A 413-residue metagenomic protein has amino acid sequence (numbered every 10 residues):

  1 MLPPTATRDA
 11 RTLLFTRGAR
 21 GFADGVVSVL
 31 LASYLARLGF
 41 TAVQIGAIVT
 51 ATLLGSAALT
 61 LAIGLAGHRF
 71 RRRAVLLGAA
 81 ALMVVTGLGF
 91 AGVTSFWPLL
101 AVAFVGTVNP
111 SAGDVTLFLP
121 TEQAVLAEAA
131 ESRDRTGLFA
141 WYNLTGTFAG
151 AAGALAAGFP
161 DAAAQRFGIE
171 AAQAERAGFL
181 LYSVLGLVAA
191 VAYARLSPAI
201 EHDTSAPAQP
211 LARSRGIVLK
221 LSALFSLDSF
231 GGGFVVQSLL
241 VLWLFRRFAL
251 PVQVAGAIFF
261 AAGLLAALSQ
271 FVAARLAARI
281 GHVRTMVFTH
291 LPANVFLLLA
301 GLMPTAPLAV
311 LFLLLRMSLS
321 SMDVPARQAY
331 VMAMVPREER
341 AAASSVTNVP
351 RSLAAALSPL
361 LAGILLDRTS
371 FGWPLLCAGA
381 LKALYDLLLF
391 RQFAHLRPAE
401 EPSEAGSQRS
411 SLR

Functional and structural regions predicted by a protein language model:
P3-L54, I217-F259: Helix-loop boundary and gating motifs at the non-cytosolic
G18, T86, F96-L117, L308-M322: Hydrophobic core of transmembrane alpha-helices in multi-pass small-molecule transporters, especially MFS/SLC-type
A32-S33, R37, G150-Q173, V241-L242 (+2 more regions): Transmembrane alpha-helix termini and helix-breaking/packing motifs in multi-pass membrane transporters
A47-L65, F260-V272: Central cavity-lining transmembrane alpha-helices of secondary-active solute carriers, predominantly the Major
A58-F96: Conserved MFS/SLC helix-loop-helix module at the cytosolic interface between two early adjacent transmembrane helices
L59-R71, D161, S269-H282, L366-D367: Helix-to-loop junctions at the C-terminal end of transmembrane segments in multipass secondary transporters
A74-G89, R284-L299, L376-G379: Structural signature of the two symmetry-related core transmembrane helices
A157, D161, S183-D203, Y385-F393: C-terminal membrane-cytosol helix-exit motif in multi-pass small-molecule transporters
